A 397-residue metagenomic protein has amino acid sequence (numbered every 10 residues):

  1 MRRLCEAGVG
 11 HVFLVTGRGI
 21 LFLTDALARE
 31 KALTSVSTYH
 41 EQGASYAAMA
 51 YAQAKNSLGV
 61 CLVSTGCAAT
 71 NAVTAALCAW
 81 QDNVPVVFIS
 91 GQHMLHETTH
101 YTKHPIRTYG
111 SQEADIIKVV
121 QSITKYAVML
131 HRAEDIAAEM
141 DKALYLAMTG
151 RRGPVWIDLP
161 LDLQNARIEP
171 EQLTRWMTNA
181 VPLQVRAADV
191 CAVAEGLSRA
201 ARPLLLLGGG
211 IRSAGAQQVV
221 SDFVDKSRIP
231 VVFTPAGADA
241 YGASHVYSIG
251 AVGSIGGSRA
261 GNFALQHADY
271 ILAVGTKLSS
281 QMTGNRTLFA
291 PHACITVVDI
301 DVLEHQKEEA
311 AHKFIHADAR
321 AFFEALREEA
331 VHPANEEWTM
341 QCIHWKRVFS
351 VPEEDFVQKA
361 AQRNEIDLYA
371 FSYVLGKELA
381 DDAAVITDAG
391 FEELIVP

Functional and structural regions predicted by a protein language model:
M1-G10, A50-N56, L146-R151, D189-L204 (+3 more regions): Glycine-rich phosphate/diphosphate-binding loops that line cofactor/substrate pockets in enzymes
M1-G8, R18, L23-E30, K346-P397: Active-site diphosphate/adenylate-binding microenvironment
L14-V15, F88-S90, D158, I229-P235 (+1 more regions): Short internal beta-strands
G17-G19, H93-M94, L159-N165, G209-I211 (+3 more regions): Glycine-rich beta-alpha junction loops
L21-Y101, A260-N262, H267-S279, L394-P397: Thiamine diphosphate
D25-A32, H100, K118-I123, R167-T178 (+2 more regions): Gly-rich Lys/Arg/Thr-decorated short loops/hinges at beta-loop-alpha junctions or inter-strand turns that position
Q92-A137, G237-K346: Glycine-rich, acidic loop regions that bind phosphate or pyrophosphate groups
A114, K142, L146-R199: Conformationally flexible catalytic loops at phosphate/diphosphate-handling active centers
